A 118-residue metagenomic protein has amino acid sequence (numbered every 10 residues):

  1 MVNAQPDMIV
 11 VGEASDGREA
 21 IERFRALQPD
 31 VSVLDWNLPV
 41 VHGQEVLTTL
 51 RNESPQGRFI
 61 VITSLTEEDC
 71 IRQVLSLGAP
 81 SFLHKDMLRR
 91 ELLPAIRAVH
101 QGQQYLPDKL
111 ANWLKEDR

Functional and structural regions predicted by a protein language model:
D7-S15, R23: Short hydrophobic/Thr-rich beta-strand motif most characteristic of the beta2 strand and flanking loop of CheY-like
E13, S32, F59, F82-L83: Two-component signal transduction core modules
D16-E19, H42-E45: Acidic catalytic/metal-coordinating carboxylates
R25-L27, T49-G57, L77: Conserved phosphotransfer cores of two-component systems
D35-W36, T63: Active-site residues of response regulator receiver
P39: The feature encodes the CheY-like receiver
Q56-T66: A short, hydrophobic beta-strand element within the central beta-sheet of small alpha/beta folds
D69-S76, P80-R118: Short, flexible helix-to-coil linker/hinge segments that flank and couple to helix-turn-helix
